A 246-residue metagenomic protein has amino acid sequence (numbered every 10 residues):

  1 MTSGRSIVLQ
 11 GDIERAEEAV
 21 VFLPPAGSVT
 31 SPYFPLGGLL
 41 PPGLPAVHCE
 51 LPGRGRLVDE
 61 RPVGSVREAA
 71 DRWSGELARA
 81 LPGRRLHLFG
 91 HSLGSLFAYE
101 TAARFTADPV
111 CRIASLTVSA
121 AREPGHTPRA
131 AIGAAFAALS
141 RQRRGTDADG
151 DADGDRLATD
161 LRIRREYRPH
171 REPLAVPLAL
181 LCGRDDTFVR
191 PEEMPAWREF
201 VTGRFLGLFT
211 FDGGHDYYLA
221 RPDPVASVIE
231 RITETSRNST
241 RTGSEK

Functional and structural regions predicted by a protein language model:
M1-H91, L96-K246: Domain-scale detector for complete catalytic domains at protein termini or as standalone homologs
